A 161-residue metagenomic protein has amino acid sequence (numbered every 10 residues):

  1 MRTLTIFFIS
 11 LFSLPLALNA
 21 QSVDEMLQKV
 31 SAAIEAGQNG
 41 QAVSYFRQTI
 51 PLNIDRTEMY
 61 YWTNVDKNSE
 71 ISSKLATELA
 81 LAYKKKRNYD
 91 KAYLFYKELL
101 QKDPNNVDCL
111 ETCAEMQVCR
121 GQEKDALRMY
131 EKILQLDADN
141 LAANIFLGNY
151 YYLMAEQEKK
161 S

Functional and structural regions predicted by a protein language model:
V23, T57, S73, V107-D108 (+1 more regions): Helix-start (N-cap) detector for alpha-helical repeat units in TPR-like alpha-solenoids, especially tetratricopeptide
E35, K85, C119-R120, L153-M154: Register position in tetratricopeptide repeats
A42, A92, A126, K160-S161: Single-residue signature of alpha-solenoid repeat helices
P51, K67, E98-Q101, E131-Q135: Conserved structural position within tetratricopeptide repeats
T57, G121, L153-K159: Short coil/turn linking the two alpha-helices of tandem helical-hairpin repeats
Y61-N64, K74, E78, T112 (+1 more regions): Canonical tetratricopeptide repeat
